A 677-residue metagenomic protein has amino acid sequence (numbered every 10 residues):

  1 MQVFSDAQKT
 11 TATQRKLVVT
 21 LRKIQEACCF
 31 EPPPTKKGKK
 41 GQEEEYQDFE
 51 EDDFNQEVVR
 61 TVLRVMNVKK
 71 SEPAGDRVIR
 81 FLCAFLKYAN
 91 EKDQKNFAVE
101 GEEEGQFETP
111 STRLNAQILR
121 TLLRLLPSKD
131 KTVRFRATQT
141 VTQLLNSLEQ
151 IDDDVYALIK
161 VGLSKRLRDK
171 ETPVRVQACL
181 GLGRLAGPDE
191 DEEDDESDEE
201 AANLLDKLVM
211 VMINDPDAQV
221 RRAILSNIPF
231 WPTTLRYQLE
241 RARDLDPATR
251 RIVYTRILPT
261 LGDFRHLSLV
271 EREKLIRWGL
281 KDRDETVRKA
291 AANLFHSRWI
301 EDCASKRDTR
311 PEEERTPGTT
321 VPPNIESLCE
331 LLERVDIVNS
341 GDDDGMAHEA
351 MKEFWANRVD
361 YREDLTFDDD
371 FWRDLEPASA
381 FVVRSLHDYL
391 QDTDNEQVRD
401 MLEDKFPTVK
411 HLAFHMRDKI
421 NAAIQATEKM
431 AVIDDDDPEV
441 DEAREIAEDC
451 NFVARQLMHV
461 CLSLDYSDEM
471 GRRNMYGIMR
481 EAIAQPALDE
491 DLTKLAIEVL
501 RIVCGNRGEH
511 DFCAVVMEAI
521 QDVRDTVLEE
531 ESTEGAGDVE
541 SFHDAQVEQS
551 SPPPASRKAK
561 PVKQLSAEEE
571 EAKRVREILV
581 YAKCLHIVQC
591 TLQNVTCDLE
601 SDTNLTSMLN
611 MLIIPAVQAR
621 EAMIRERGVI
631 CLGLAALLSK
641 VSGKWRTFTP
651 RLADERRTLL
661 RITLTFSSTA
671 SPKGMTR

Functional and structural regions predicted by a protein language model:
M1-V65, V270-L612: Long internal repeat-built scaffold domains in very large eukaryotic proteins
E45-E240, L245-D246, I252, R256-R265 (+2 more regions): Alpha-solenoid helical repeat scaffolds
